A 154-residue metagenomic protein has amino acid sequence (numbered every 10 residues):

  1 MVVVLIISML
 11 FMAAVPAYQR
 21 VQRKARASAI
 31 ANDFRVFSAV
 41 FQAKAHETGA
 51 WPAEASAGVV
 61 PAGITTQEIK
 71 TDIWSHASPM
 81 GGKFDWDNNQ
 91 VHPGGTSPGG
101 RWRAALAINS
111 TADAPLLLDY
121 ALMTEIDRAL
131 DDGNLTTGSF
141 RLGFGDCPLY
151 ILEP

Functional and structural regions predicted by a protein language model:
M1-R23: N-terminal single-pass transmembrane signal-anchor helix
R23-A50: Membrane-proximal N-terminal amphipathic helix
Q42, H46-I126, I151-E153: Extracellular/periplasmic head regions of type IV pilus-like filament subunits
D132, T136-G143: Short, exposed beta-strand-loop hairpins at the edges of beta-sheets in extracellular/periplasmic proteins
R141-P154: Short, low-complexity, Pro/Ser/Thr/Gly-rich segments in the mature regions of secreted, periplasmic
